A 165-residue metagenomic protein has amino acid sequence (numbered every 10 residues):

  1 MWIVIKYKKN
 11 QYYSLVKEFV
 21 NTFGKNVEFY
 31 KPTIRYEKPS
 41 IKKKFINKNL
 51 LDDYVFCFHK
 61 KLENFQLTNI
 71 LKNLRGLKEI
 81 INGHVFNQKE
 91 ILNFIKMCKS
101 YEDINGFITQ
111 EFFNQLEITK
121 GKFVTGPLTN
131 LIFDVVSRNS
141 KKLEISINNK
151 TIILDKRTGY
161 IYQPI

Functional and structural regions predicted by a protein language model:
M1-E117, V136, K142-I165: Acidic-enriched and Gly/Ser
V124-G126: Short, surface-exposed secondary-structure boundary micro-motifs
T129-R138: Short beta-strand-centered aromatic/proline hotspots
